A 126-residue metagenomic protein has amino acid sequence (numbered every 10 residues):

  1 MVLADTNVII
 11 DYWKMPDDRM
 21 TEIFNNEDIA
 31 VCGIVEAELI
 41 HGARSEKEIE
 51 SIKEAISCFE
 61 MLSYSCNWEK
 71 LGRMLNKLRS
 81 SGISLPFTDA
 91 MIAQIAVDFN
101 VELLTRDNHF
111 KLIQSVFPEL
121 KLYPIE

Functional and structural regions predicted by a protein language model:
M1-V31, I40-K53: Short, well-structured N-terminal submotif of metal-dependent ribonuclease cores
D5-N7, V31-C32, S84-P86, D107 (+1 more regions): Histidine- and aromatic-rich ligand-binding microenvironments
M15, M61, S115: Short, conserved catalytic or interaction motifs in soluble domains
R19, M91, H109: Amphipathic alpha-helical recognition patches that constitute DNA-binding helices
E36, I49-I52, W68-G72: A general structural signal for well-ordered alpha-helical segments in protein cores
E38-L39, K70, L112-I113: Phosphate- and divalent-cation-binding pockets in alpha/beta enzyme and binding domains that engage nucleotide-derived
M61-R106: Active-site neighborhoods of divalent-metal-dependent phosphate/nucleic-acid chemistry enzymes
N100-E126: Acidic, PIN/NYN-like endoribonuclease modules and their adjacent C-terminal/linker elements
